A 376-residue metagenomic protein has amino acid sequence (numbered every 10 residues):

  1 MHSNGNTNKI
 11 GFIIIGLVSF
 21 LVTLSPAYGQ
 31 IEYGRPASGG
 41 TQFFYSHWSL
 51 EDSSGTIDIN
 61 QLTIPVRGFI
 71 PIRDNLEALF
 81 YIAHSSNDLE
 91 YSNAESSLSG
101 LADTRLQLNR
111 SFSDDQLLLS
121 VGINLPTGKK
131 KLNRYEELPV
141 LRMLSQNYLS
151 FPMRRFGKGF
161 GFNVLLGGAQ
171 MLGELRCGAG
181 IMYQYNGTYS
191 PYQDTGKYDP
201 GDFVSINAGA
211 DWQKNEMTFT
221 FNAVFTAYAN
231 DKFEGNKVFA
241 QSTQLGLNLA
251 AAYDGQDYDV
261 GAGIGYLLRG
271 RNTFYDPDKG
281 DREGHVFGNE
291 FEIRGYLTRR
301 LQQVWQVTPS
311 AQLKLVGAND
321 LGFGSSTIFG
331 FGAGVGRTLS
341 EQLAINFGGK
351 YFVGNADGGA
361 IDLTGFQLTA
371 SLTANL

Functional and structural regions predicted by a protein language model:
I13-T23: Bacterial N-terminal signal peptides
Y28-P71, A78, S85-S86, G263 (+5 more regions): Short glycine/proline- and aromatic-enriched beta-strand/turn motifs that initiate or cap beta-hairpins
A37-H47, F80-H84, L119-L125, A179-Y185 (+6 more regions): Transmembrane beta-barrel strands of outer-membrane/channel proteins
I59-Q61, L101-D103, G159-G161, G201-F203 (+4 more regions): Membrane-spanning beta-strands of outer-membrane beta-barrel proteins
V66, L106-L108, V164-L166, I206-A208 (+4 more regions): Membrane-embedded beta-strands of outer-membrane beta-barrel proteins, especially the hydrophobic/small aromatic
D74-F80, D115-L119, E174-A179, E216-F221 (+3 more regions): Repeated loop/turn-to-beta-strand initiation elements of outer-membrane beta-barrel proteins
L98-N207, D211-Q213, T218, N222 (+6 more regions): Outer-membrane pore/translocation modules
R105, R337, D362-L376: Outer-membrane beta-barrel "beta-signal"
